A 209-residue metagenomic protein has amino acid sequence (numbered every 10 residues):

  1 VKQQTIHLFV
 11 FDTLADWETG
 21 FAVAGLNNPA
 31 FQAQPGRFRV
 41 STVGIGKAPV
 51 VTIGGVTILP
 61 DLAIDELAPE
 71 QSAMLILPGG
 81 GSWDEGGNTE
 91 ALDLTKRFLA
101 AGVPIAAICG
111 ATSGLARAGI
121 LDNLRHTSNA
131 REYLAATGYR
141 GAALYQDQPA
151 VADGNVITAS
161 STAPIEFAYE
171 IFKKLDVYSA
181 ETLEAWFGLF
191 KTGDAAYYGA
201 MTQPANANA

Functional and structural regions predicted by a protein language model:
K2-A15, F21, N28-I45, D61-A209: Active-site-adjacent pocket-lining segments in enzyme domains
T42-G54: Membrane-interfacial amphipathic helices and adjacent loop/beta segments that form the lipid-substrate binding surface
G54-D61: Short gly/ser/thr-rich secondary-structure transition/capping motifs
